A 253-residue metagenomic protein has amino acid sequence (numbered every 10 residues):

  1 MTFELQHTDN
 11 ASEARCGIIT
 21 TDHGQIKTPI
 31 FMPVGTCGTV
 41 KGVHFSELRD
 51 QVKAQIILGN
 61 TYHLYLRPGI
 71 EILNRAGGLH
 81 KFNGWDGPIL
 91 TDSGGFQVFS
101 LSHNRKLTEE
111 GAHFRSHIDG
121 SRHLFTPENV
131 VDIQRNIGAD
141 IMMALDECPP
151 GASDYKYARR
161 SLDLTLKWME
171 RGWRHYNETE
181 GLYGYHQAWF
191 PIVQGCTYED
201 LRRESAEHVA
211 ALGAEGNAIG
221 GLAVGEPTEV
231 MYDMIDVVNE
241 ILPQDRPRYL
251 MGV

Functional and structural regions predicted by a protein language model:
M1-L182: Non-catalytic, usually N-terminal nucleic-acid engagement modules in DNA/RNA processing proteins
D163-L166, T179, G184-V253: Glycine-rich phosphate/ribose-binding loops and adjacent secondary-structure elements that form binding surfaces
